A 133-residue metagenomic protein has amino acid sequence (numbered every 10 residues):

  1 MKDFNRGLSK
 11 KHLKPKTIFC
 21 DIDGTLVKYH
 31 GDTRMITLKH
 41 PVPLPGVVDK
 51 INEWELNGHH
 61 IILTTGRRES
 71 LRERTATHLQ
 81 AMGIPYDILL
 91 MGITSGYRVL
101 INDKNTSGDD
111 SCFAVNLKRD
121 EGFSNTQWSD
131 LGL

Functional and structural regions predicted by a protein language model:
M1-L133: HAD-like aspartate-dependent phosphatase fold
